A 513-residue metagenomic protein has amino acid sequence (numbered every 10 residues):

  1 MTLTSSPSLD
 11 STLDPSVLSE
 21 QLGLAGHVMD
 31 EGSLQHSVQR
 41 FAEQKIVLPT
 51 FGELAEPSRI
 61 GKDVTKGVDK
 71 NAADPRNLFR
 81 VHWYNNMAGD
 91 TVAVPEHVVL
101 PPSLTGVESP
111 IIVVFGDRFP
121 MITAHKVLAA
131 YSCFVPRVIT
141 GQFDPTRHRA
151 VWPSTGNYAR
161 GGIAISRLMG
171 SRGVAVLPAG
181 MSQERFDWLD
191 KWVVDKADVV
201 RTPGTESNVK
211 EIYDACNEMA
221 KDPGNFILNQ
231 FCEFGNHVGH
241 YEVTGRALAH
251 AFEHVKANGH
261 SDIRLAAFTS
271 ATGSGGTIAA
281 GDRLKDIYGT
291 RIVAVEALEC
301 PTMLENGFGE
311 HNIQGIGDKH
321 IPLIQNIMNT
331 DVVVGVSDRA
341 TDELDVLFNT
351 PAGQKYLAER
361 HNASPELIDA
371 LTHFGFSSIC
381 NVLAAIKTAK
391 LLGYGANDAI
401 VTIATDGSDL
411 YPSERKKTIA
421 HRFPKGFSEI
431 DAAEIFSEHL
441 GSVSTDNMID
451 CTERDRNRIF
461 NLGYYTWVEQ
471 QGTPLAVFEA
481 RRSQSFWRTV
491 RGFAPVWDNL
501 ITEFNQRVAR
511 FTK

Functional and structural regions predicted by a protein language model:
M1-K513: PLP-dependent amino-acid enzyme catalytic core
